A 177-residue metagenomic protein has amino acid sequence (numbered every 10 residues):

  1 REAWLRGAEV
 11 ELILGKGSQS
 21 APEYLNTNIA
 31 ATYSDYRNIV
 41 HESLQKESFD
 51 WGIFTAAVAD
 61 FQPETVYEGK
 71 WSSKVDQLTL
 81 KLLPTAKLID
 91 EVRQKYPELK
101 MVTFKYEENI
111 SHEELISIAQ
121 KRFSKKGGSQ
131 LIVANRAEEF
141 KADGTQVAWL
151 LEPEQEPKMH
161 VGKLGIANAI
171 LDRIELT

Functional and structural regions predicted by a protein language model:
R1-T177: A cross-family phosphate/adenosyl-ligand binding-site feature
